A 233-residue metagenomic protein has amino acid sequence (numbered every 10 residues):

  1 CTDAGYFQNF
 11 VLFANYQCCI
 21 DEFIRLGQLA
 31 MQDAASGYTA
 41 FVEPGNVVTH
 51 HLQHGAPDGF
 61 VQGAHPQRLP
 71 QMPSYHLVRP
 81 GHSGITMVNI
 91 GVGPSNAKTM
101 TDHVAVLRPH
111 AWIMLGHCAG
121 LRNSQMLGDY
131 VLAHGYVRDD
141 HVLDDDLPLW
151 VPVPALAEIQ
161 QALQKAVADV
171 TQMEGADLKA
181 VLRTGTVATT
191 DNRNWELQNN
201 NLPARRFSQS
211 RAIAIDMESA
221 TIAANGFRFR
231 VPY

Functional and structural regions predicted by a protein language model:
C1-I113, A119-Y233: Accessory terminal and edge-of-domain segments that mediate assembly/interaction and cofactor placement around
